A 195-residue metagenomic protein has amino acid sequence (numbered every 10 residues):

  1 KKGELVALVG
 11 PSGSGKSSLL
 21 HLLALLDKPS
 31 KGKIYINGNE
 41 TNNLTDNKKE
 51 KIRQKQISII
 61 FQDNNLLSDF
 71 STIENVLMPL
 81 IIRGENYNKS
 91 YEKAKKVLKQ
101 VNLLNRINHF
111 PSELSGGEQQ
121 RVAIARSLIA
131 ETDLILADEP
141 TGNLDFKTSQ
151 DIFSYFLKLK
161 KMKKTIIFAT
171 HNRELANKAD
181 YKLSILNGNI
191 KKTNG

Functional and structural regions predicted by a protein language model:
V9-P11: The feature captures the beta-strand-to-loop junction immediately N-terminal to the Walker
A24: Helix-to-loop junction immediately C-terminal to a conserved catalytic motif
G32-E40, F146: Conserved ABC transporter NBD signature motif
Q54, H109, A130-E131, M162: Conserved signature/switch motifs of ABC ATPase nucleotide-binding domains
F70-L77: Short coil-to-helix segment of the ABC ATPase nucleotide-binding domain corresponding to the Q-loop/switch region
F110-Q120: Conserved ABC ATPase signature
I135-D138: Catalytic Walker B motif of ABC-type/P-loop ATPase nucleotide-binding domains
